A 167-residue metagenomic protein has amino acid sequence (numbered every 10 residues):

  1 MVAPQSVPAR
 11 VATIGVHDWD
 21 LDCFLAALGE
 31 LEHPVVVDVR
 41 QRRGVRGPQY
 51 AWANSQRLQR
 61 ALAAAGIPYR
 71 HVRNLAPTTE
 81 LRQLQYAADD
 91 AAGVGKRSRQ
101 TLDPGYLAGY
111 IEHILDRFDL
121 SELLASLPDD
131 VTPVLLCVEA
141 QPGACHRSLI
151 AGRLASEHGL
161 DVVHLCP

Functional and structural regions predicted by a protein language model:
M1-P167: Residues lining hydrophobic/aromatic ligand-binding pockets adjacent to catalytic sites
